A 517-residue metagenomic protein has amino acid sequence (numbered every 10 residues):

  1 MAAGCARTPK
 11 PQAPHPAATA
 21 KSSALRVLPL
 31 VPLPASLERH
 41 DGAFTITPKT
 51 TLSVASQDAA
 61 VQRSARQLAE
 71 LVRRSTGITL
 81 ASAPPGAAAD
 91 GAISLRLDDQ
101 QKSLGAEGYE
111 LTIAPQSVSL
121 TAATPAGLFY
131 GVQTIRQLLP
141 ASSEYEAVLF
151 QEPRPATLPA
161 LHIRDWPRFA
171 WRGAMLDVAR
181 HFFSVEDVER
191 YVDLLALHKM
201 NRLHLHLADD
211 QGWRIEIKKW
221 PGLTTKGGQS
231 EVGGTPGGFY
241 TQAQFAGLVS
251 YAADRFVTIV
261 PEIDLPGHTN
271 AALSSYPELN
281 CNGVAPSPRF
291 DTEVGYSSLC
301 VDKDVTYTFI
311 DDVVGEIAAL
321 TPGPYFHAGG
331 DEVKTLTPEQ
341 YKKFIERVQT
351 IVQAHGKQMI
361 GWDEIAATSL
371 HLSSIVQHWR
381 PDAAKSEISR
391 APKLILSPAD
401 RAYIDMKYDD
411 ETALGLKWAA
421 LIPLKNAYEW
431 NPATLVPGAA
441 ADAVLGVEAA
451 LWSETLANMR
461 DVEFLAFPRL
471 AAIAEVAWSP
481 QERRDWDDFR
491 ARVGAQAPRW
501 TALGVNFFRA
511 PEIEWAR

Functional and structural regions predicted by a protein language model:
A2-G4: C-terminal motif of bacterial Sec signal peptides marking the signal peptidase cleavage site
R7-K10, P14-F169, D461, I473-I513: Contiguous, structured surface segment used for ligand recognition
A55, D177, L205-A208, V260-H268 (+6 more regions): Generic beta-strand/beta-sheet core signal
A60-V61, F182-S184, D210-E216, P266-A272 (+5 more regions): Flexible loop/turn segments at secondary-structure boundaries
K102-S297, V305-Y307, V313-Y325, R347 (+2 more regions): Feature activates predominantly on carbohydrate-active enzymes
V305-G315, A319-S389: Gly/Pro-rich turn-and-neighbor structural signature
S369-L372, R380-R517: Flexible, acidic glycine-rich loops studded with aromatic residues
